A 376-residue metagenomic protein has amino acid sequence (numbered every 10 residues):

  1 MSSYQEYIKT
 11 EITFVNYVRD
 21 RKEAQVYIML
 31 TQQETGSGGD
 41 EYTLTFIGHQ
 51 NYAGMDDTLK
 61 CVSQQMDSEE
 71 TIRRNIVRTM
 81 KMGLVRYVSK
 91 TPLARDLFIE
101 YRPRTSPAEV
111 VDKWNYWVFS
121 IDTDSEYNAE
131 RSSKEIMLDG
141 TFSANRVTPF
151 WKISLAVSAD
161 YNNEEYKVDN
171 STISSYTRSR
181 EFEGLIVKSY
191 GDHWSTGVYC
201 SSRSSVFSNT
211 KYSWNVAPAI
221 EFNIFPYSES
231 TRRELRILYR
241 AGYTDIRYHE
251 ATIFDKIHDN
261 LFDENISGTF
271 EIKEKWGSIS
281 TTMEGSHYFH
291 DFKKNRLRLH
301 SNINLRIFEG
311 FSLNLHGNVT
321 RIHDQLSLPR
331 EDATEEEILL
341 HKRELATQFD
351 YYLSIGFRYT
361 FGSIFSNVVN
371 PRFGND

Functional and structural regions predicted by a protein language model:
Y27-N75: Amphipathic beta-strand/beta-sheet edge segments enriched in Tyr/Trp
V110-Y116, P149-K152, S189-H193, S208 (+4 more regions): Short loop/turn motifs that connect adjacent beta-strands in outer-membrane beta-barrel proteins
N115-W117, K134-L138, Y176-R180, Y212-V216 (+5 more regions): Residues that define the transmembrane beta-barrel architecture of outer-membrane proteins
W117-I121, I153-L155, T196-C200, V216 (+5 more regions): Transmembrane beta-strands of outer-membrane beta-barrel proteins
I121-T123, G140-R146, G184-K188, P218-I224 (+6 more regions): Residues on the lipid-exposed face of transmembrane beta-strands in outer-membrane beta-barrel proteins
S125-A129, T148, A159-E165, C200-V206 (+6 more regions): Transmembrane beta-strands of outer-membrane beta-barrel pores
S132-M137, Y166-T172, N209-V216, R247-D255 (+3 more regions): Outer-membrane beta-barrel translocator domains and adjoining extracellular loop/strand segments of Gram-negative
H316, A346-D376: Outer-membrane beta-barrel "beta-signal"
